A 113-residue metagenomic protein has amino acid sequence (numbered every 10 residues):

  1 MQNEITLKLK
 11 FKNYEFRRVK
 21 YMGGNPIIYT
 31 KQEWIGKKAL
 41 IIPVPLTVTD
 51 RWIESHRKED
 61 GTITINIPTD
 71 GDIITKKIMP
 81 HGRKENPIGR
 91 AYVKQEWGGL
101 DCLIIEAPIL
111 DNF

Functional and structural regions predicted by a protein language model:
Q2-F113: General detector of folded, globular domains
